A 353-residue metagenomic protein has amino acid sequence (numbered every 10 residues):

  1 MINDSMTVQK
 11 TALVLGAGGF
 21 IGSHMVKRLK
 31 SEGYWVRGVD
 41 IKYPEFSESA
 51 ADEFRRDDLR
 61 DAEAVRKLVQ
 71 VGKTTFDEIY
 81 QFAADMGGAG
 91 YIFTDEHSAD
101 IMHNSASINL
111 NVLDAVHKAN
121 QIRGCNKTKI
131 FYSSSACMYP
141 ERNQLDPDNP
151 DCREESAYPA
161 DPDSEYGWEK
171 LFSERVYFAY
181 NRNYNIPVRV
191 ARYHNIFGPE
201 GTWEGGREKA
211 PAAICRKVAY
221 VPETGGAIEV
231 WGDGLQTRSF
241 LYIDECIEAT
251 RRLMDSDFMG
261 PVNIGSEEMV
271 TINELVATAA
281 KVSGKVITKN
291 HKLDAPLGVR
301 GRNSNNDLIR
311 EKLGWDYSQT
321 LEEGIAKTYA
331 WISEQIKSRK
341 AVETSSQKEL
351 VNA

Functional and structural regions predicted by a protein language model:
D4, R28, N111, R153 (+1 more regions): C-terminal substrate-binding subdomain of Rossmann-fold SDR/epimerase-dehydratase oxidoreductases
A12-E32: N-terminal Rossmann NAD(P)H-binding glycine-rich loop of SDR-like oxidoreductase domains
A50-D61: Rossmann-fold cofactor-recognition segment
L59-S105: NAD(P)H-binding glycine-rich loop region in Rossmannoid oxidoreductase-like domains and their noncatalytic homologs
A89, Y132-N149, E165-L171, N183 (+1 more regions): Conserved catalytic-site region of short-chain dehydrogenase/reductase
F93-I130: NAD(P)-cofactor binding segment of oxidoreductase domains
M138-P140, S164-E165, R189-A210, T237: Flexible, glycine-rich beta-alpha linker
D161-R189, A213-E223: Active-site Tyr-X1-5-Lys
